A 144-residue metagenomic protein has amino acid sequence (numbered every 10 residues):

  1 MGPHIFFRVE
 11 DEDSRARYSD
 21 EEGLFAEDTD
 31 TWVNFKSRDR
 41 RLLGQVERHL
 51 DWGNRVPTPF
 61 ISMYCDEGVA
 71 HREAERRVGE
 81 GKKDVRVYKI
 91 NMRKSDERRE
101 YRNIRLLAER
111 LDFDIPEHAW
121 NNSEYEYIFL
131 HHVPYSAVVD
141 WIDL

Functional and structural regions predicted by a protein language model:
M1-L144: NAD-dependent ADP-ribosyltransferases
